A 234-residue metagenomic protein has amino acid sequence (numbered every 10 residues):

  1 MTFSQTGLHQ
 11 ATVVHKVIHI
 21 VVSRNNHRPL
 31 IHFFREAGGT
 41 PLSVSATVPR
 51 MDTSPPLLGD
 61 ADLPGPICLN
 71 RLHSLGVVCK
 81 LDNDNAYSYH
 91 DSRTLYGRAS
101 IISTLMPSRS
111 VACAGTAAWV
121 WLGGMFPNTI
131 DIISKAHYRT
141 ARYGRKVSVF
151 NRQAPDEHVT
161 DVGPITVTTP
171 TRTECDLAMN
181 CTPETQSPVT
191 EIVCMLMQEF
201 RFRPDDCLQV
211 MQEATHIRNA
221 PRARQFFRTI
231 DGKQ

Functional and structural regions predicted by a protein language model:
T2-D176, N180-I217, P221, Q225-Q234: Short gly/ser-rich loop at a beta-strand->alpha-helix junction or flexible surface loop bordering the NTP-binding
